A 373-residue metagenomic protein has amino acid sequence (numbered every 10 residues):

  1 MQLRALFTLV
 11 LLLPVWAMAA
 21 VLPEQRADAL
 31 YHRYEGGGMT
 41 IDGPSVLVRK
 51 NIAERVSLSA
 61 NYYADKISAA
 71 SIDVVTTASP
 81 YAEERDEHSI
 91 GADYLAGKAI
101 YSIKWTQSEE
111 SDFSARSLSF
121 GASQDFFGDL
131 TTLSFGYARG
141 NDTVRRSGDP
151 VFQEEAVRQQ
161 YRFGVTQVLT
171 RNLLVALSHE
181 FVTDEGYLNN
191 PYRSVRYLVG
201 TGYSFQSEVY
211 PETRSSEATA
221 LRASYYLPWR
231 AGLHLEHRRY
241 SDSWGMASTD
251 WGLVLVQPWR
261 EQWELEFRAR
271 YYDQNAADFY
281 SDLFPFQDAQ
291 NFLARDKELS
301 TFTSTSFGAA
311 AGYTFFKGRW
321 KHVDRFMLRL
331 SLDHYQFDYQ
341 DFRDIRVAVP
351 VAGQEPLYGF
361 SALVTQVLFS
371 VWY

Functional and structural regions predicted by a protein language model:
M18-E24, R55, K98, F127-T131 (+4 more regions): Short loop/turn motifs that connect adjacent beta-strands in outer-membrane beta-barrel proteins
A27-R33, A60-A64, I103-Q107, L118-F120 (+8 more regions): Transmembrane beta-barrel strands of outer-membrane/channel proteins
Y31-Y34, V74-S79, K104-S108, S119-G121 (+6 more regions): Extracellular loop and loop/strand-boundary signature of outer-membrane beta-barrel proteins
G38-T40, S59, I67-D73, Y101 (+8 more regions): Outer-membrane beta-barrel proteins
T40-P44, E84-H88, L95, S114-L118 (+5 more regions): Residues that define the transmembrane beta-barrel architecture of outer-membrane proteins
K50, Y94-A96, Q124-F126, Q167 (+6 more regions): Residue-level signature of outer-membrane beta-barrel architecture
N61-G91, T132-L188, R193-S194, E266-T314: Outer-membrane beta-barrel translocator/channel fold
N172, A309-A311, F360-Y373: Outer-membrane beta-barrel "beta-signal"
